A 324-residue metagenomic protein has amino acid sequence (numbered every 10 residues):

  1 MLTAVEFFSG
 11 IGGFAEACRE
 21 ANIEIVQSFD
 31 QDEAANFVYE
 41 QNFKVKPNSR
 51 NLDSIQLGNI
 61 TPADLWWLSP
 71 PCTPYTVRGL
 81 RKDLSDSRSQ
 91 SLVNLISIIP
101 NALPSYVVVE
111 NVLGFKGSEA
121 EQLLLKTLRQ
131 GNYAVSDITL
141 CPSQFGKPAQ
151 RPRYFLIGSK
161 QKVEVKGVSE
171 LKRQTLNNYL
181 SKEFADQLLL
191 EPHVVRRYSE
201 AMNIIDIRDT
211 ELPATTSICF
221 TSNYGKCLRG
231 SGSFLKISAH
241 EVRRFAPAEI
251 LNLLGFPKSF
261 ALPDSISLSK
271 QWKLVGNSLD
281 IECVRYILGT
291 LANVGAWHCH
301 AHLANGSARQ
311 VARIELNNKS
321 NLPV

Functional and structural regions predicted by a protein language model:
M1-A4: Extreme N-terminal starter segment of soluble prokaryotic enzymes
F8-S9: Class I SAM-dependent methyltransferase "Motif I" SAM/SAH-binding loop
F29-D30, E110: Conserved acidic E/D residue at the C-terminus of a beta-strand in Rossmann-like folds
E33-F37: Short alpha-helix immediately C-terminal to the canonical SAM-binding loop
V45-L52: Conserved SAM-binding strand-loop segment of SAM-dependent methyltransferases
I55-L65, C72-C227, E241: Class I S-adenosyl-L-methionine
H193-V324: C-terminal target-recognition/interaction regions appended to catalytic cores
